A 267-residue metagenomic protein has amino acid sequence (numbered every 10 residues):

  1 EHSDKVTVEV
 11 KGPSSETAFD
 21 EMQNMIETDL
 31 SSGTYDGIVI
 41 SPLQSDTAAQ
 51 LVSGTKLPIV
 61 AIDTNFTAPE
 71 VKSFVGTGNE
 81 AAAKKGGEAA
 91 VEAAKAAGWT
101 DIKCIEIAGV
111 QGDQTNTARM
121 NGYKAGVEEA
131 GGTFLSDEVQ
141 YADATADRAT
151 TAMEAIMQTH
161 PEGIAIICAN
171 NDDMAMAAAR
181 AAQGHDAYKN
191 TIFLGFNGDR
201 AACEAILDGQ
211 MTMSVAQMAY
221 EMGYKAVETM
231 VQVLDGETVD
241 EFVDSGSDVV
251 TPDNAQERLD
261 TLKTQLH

Functional and structural regions predicted by a protein language model:
E1-A81, E88: Alpha-helical recognition/docking segments in bacterial nutrient-uptake and carbohydrate-utilization systems
E1-D4, A82-A89, Q114-F134, R148 (+3 more regions): Short, solvent-exposed amphipathic alpha-helices that sit in or adjacent to ligand/effector-binding or catalytic
H2-S15, K103-E106, V127-A146: Short beta-strand elements in bilobed, periplasmic/extracellular small-molecule ligand-binding domains
I26-I59, Y123, E138-A205: Hydrophobic alpha-helical
D36, K72, I102, A165-I166 (+1 more regions): Conserved acidic residues
V75-I102, R148-T150, D199-A202, Q217-D235: Hydrophobic alpha-helical segments within soluble ligand-binding/sensing domains
I107-T115, V127-A130, M218-H267: Hinge/cleft segment of the Venus flytrap/periplasmic-binding protein
